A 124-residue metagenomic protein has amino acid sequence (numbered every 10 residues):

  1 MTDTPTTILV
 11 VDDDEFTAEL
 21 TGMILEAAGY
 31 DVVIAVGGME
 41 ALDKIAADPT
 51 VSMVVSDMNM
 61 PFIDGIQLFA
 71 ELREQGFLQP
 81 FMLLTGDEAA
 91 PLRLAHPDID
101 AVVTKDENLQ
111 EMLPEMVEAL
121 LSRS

Functional and structural regions predicted by a protein language model:
M1-T7, N108-S124: Non-catalytic signal-transmission and effector/linker regions of two-component phosphorelay proteins
D14-A18: Short acidic/polar segment at the start of the alpha1 helix of CheY-like receiver
E19-A27: Charged docking surfaces used in two-component/phosphorelay signaling
I34-D43, G65: Helix N-cap/capping motif at the beta->alpha junctions
D43, I66-F77: Short amphipathic alpha-helix used as the core "switch/output" element in two-component signaling
D57: Active-site residues of response regulator receiver
M60: Receiver (REC) domain active-site loop signature in two-component systems and cognate sites in sensor histidine kinases
